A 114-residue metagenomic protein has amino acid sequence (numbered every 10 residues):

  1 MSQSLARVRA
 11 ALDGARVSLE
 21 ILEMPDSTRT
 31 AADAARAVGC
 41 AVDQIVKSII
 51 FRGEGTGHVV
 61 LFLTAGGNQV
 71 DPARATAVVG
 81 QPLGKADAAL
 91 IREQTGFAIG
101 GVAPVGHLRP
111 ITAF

Functional and structural regions predicted by a protein language model:
M1-F114: Extended, low-hydrophobicity, polar/charged segments
